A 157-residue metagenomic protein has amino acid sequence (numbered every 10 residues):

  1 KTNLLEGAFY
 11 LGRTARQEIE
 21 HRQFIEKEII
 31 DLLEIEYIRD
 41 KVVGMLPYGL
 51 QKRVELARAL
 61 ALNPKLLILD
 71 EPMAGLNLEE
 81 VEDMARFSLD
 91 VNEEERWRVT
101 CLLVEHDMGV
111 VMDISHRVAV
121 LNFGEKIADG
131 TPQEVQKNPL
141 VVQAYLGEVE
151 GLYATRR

Functional and structural regions predicted by a protein language model:
K1-R157: Glycine-rich phosphate-binding loops of nucleotide-dependent enzymes
